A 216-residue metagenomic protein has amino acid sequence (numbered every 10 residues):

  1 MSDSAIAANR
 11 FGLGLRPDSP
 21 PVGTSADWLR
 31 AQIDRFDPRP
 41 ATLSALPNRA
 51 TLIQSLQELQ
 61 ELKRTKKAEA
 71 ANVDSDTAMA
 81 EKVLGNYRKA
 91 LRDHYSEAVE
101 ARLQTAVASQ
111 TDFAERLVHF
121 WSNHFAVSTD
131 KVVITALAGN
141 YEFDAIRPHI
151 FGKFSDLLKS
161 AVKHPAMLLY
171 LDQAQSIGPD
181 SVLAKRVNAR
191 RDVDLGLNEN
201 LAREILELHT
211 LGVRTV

Functional and structural regions predicted by a protein language model:
M1-P20, D27-W28, T111-A114, F120 (+2 more regions): An acidic, gly/pro-interrupted, aromatic-rich
P17-N140, A145-H149, A174, S181-V187: N-terminal accessory alpha/beta regions
T135-V216: Active-site substrate-binding loop specific to GH73 endo-beta-N-acetylglucosaminidase modules in bacterial autolysins
